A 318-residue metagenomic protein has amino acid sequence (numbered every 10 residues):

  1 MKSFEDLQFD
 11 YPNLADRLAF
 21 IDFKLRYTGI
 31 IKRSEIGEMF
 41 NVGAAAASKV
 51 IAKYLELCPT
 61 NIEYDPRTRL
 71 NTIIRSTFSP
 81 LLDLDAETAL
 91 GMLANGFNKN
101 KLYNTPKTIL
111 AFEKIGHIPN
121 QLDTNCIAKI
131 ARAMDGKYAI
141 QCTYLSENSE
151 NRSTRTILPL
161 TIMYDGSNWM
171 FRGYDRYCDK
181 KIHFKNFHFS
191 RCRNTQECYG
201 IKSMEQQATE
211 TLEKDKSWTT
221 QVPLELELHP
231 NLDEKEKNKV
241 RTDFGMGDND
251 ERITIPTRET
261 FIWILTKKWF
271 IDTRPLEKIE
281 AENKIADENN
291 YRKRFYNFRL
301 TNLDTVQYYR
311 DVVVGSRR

Functional and structural regions predicted by a protein language model:
M1-L84, L226-L228, I279-R318: Short, basic/aromatic recognition patches that contact phosphate-bearing ligands
F9, E38-V42, I118, L160 (+1 more regions): Conserved aromatic-histidine-acidic binding/catalytic patches
A19-F23, T88-M92, I262-I271: Short, hydrophobic/amphipathic alpha-helical patches that form generic packing surfaces within helical domains
R26, G96-T108, D233-D243: Short, compositionally biased low-complexity segments
T68-L70, A139, N168, D250-R252: A generic structural signal for beta-strand entry/edge sites
I73-L145, K268, P275-I279, Y291 (+1 more regions): Bulky hydrophobic/aromatic content
I109-E236, T242-F244: Core beta-strand-centered patch of the WYL/Sm-like small regulatory domain
D215-R318: Polybasic (Lys/Arg-rich)
